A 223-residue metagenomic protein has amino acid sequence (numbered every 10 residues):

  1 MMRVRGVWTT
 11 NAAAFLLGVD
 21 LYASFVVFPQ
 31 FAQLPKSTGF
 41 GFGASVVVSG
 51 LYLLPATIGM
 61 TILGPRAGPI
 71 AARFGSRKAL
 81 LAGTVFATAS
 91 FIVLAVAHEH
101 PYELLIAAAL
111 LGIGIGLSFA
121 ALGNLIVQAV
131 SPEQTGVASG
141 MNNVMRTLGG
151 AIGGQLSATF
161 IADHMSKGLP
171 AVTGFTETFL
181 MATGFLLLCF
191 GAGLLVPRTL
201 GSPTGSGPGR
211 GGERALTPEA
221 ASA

Functional and structural regions predicted by a protein language model:
M1-H164, T173-L200: 12-transmembrane solute porter fold
K167-L169: Extracellular/periplasmic helix-loop-helix junctions in multi-pass membrane proteins
V196-A223: Intrinsic disorder in cytosolic terminal tails and internal cytosolic loops of multi-pass membrane transporters
